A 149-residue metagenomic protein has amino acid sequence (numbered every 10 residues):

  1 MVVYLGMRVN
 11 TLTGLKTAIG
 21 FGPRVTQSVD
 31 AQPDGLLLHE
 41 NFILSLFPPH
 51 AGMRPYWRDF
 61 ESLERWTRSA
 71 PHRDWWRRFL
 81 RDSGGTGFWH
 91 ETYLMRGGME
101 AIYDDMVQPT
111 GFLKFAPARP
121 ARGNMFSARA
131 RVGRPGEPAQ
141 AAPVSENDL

Functional and structural regions predicted by a protein language model:
M1-H50, R65, F88-L149: Short S/T/G/P-rich N-terminal loop/turn motif that feeds into the first structured element of a domain
Y56-W57: Tryptophan-centric aromatic hotspots in well-structured domains and transmembrane helices
F60-H90: An amphipathic, aromatic/His-enriched active-site/gating alpha helix that lines ligand/cofactor pockets
